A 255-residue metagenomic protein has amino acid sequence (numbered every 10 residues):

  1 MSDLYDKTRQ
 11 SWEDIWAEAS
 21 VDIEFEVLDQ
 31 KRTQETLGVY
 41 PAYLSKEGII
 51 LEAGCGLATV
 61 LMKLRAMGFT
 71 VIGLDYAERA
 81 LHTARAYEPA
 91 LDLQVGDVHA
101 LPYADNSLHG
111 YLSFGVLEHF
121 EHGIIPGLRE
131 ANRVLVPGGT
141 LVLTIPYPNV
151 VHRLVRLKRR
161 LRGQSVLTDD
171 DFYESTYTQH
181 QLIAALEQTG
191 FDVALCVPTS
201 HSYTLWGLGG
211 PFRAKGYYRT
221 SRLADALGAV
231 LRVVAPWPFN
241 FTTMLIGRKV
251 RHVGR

Functional and structural regions predicted by a protein language model:
M1-A100, A104, G110-F114, L128 (+2 more regions): Conserved N-terminal segment of class I S-adenosyl-L-methionine
D22-E26, Y76, E121-E130, V134 (+1 more regions): S-adenosyl-L-methionine-dependent methyltransferase catalytic module, highlighting the catalytic core
E35, S107, N149-R153: Serine-centered coil/turn micro-motif
I49, G139-T140: Short glycine-centered segments of the SAM/dcSAM-binding site in methyltransferase folds
A58, V116, T199-H201: Flexible loop residues that form catalytic and substrate-binding hotspots at small-molecule/glycan-binding clefts
A100, E118, H122: Active-site micro-motifs of SAM-dependent methyltransferase domains
D105-N106, P137: Active-site acidic short loop of glycosyltransferases
F114-L117, T144: Residues lining the SAM
